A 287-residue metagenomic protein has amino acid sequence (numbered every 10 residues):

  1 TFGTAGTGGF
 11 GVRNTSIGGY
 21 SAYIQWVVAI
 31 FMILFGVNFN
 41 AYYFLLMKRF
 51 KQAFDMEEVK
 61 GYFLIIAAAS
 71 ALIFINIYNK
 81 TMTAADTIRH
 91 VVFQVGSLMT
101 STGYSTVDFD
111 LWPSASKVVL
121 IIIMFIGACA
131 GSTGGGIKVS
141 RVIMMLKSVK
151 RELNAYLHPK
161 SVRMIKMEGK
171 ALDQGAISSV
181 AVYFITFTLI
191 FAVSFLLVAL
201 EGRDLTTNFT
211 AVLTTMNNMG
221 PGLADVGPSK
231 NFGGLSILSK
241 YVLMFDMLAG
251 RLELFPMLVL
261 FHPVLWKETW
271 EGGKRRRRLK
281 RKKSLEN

Functional and structural regions predicted by a protein language model:
T1-N287: Membrane-proximal intracellular helices of multi-pass ion channels
